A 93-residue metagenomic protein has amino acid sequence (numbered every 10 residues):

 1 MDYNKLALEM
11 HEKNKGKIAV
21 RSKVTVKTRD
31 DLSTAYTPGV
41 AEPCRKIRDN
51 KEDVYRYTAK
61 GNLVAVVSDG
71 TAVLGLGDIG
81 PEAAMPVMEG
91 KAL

Functional and structural regions predicted by a protein language model:
M1-L93: N-terminal ligand-binding/catalytic initiation module
